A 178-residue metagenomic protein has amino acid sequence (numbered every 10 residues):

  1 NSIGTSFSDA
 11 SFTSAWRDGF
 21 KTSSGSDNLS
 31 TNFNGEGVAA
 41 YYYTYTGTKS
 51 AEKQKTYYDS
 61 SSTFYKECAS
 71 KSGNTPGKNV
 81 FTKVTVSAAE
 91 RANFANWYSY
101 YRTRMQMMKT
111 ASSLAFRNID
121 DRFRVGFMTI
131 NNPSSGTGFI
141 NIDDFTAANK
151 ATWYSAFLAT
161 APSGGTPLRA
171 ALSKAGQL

Functional and structural regions predicted by a protein language model:
N1-L178: Divalent-cation-coordinating short motifs within acidic/hydroxyl- or histidine-rich contexts, strongest in von
